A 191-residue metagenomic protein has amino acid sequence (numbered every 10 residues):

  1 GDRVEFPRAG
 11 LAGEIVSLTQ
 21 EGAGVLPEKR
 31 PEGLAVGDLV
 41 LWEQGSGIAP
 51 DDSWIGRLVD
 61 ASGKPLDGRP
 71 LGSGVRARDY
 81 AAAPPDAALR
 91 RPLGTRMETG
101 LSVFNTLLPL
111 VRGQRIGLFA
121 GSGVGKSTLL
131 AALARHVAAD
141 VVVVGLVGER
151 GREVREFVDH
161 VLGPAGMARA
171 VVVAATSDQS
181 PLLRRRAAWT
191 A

Functional and structural regions predicted by a protein language model:
G1-T99: Acidic-enriched and Gly/Ser
S102-I116, T128-A132, H136-A191: Switch/coupling sub-region of P-loop NTPases
A120-G121: The Walker A (P-loop) glycine that initiates the GxxxxGKT/S ATP-binding motif of P-loop NTPases
G125: Conserved glycine(s) of the Walker
